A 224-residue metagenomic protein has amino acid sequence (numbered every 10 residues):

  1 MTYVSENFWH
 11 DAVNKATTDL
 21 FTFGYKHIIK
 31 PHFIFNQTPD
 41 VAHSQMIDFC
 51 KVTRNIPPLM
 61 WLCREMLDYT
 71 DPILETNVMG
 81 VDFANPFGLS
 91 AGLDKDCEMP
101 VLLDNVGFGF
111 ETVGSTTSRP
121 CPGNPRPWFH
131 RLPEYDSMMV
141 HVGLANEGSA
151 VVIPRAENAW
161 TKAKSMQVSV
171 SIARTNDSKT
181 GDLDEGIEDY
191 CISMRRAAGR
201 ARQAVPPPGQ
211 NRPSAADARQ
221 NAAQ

Functional and structural regions predicted by a protein language model:
Y3-F23, W61-G88, I153-S165: N-terminal amphipathic alpha-helix/helix-capping segment at the start of soluble metabolic enzymes
K15-T76, S137-V140, A145, S149-A150: An N-cap/entry alpha-helix motif that binds or orients negatively charged groups
T38, L89, E111, V152: Conserved, mostly hydrophobic/aromatic
M79, P86, S90-D94, G114-T116: Acidic/polar N-terminal loop/beta-strand segments that form early-domain functional surfaces
F83, A91-D94, D104, G143-K162 (+1 more regions): Conserved alpha/beta-domain cores
M99-V106: A short acidic, amphipathic alpha-helical/loop segment
G109, G114, R202: Short acidic/polar active-site loop segments enriched in Thr and Asp
G114-M166: A gly/proline- and charged-residue-enriched helix-loop-helix capping module
